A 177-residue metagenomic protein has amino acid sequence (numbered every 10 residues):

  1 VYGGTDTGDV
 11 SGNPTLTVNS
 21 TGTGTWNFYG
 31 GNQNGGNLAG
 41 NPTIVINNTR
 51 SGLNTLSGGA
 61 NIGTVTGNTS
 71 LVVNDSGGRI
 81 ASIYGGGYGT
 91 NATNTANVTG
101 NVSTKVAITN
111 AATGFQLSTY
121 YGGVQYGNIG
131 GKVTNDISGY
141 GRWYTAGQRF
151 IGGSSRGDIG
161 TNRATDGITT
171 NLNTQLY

Functional and structural regions predicted by a protein language model:
Y2-N27, N32-T55, A60-S82, Y88-T119 (+2 more regions): Surface-exposed loop/turn motifs in large extracellular/passenger domains
